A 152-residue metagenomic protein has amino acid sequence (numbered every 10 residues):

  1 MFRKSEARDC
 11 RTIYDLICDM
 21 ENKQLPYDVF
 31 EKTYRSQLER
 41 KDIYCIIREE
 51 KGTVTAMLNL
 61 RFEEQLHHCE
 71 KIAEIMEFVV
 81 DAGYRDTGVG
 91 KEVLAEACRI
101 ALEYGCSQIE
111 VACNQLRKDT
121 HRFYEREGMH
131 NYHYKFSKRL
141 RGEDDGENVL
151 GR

Functional and structural regions predicted by a protein language model:
M1-I13: A short beta-loop-alpha structural element at the N-terminal edge of CoA-dependent acyl/N-acetyltransferase catalytic
Y14-S36: Conserved GNAT-fold acetyl-CoA-binding loop/helix
Q37-I47, E74, H130: A short helix-loop-beta-strand connector motif used in the catalytic cores of GNAT acetyltransferases and, in some
I47, T53-F62, V79: Conserved beta-strand in the GNAT
E64-I75, R85, Y132: A conserved beta-turn-beta hairpin within the catalytic core of GNAT-like acetyltransferases that forms part
E77-V80, D86-R99, R126: Conserved acetyl-CoA-binding loop-helix of GNAT-fold acetyltransferases
K91, E103, Q115-Y134, K138: Conserved active-site alpha-helix within GNAT-family acetyltransferase domains
L94, A101-A112: Conserved GNAT acetyl-CoA-binding A-motif
